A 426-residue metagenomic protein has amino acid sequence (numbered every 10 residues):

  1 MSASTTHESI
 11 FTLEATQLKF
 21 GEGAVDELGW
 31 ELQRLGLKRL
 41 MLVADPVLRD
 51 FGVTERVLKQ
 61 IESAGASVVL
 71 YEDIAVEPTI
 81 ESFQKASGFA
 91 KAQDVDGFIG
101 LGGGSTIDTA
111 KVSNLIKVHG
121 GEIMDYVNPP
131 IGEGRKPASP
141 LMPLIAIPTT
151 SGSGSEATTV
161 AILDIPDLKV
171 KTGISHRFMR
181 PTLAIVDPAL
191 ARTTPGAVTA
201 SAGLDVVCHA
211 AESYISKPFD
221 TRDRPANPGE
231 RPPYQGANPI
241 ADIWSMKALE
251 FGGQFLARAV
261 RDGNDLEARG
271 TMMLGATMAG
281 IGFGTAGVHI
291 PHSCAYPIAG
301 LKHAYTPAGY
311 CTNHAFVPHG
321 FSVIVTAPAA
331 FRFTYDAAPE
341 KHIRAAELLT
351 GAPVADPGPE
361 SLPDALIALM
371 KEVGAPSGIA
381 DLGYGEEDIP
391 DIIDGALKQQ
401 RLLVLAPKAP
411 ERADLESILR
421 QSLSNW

Functional and structural regions predicted by a protein language model:
M1-Y71: An N-terminal, well-structured beta->alpha segment
M41-L42, G97-I99, I145: Conserved beta-strand elements of the Class I
R49-M124, A257-R269: N-terminal small/polar loop signature for handling phosphorylated ligands or for N-terminal nucleophile
H119-P233, A337, K341-R344: A glycine/threonine-rich phosphate-anchoring loop and its flanking beta-alpha core in nucleotide/phosphate-binding
V207-A211, M272-G280, C294, A327 (+4 more regions): Short alpha-helical scaffolding segments that buttress acidic/His motifs in well-ordered protein cores
T221-E360, D364: Active-site segments that bind and position negatively charged phosphate/pyrophosphate groups
R344-W426: C-terminal charged capping/lid subdomain of soluble metabolic enzymes
